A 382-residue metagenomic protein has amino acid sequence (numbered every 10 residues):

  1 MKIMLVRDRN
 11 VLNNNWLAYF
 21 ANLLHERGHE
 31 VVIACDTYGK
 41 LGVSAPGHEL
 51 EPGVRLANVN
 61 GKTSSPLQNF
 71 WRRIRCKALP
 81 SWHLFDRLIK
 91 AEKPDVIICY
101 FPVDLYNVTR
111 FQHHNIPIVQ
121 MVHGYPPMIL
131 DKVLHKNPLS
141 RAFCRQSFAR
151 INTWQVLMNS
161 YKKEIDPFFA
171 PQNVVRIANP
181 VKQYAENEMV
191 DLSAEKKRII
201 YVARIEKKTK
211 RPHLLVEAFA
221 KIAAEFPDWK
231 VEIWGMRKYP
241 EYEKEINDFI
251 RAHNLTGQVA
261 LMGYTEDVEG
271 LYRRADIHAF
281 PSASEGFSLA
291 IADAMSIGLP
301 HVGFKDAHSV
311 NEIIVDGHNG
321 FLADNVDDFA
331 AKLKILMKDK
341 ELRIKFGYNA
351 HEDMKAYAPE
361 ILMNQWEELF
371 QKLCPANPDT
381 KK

Functional and structural regions predicted by a protein language model:
N14-Y19, K197, E206-K221, V231 (+1 more regions): A conserved mid-protein helix/loop that constitutes part of the nucleotide-sugar donor-binding site
C35-L41, V202, K230-E245: Glycosyltransferase donor-sugar binding loop
D86-R87, K136-W154: Membrane-proximal helix-turn-helix segments that form the acceptor-binding/catalytic region of lipid-linked
C99-L105, V122: Short His-centered aromatic/hydrophobic patch
Y106-T109, Q146-N173, V181-Q183: A short, active-site helix/loop in glycosyltransferases that binds the activated sugar's phosphate group
Y264, A283: Aromatic "clamp/platform" in nucleotide-sugar-dependent glycosyltransferases that forms part of the donor/acceptor
P300-F304: Short hydrophobic beta-strand element within catalytic cores of glycosyltransferases and related nucleotide-activated
K305, V315-D327, I335-E341, K355: Conserved acidic donor-binding segment of nucleotide-sugar-dependent glycosyltransferases
